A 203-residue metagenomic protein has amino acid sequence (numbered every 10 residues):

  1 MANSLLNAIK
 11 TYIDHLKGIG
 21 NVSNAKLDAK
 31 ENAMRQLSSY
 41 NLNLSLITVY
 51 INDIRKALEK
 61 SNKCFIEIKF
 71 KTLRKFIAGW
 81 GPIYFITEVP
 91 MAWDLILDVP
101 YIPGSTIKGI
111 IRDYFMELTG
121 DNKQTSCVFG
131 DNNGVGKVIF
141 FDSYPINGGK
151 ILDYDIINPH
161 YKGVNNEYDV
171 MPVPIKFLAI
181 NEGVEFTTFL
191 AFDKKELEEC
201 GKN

Functional and structural regions predicted by a protein language model:
M1-N203: Small/polar/charged residue-enriched interaction surfaces, especially the RNA/DNA-contacting tracks of RNP/CRISPR
